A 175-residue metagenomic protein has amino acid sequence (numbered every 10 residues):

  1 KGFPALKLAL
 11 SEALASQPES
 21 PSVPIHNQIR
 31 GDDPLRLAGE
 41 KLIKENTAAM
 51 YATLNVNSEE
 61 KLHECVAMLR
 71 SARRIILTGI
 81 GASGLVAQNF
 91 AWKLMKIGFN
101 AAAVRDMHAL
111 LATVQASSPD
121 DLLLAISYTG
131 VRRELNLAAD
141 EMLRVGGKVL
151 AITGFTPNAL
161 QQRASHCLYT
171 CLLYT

Functional and structural regions predicted by a protein language model:
G2-E60: HTH-adjacent hinge/linker in prokaryotic transcriptional regulators
V56-E60, A103-A109, V149-A151: Short gly/ser/thr-rich secondary-structure transition/capping motifs
A67-R133: Glycine-rich, small/polar surface segments that engage phosphate groups of diverse ligands
I75, L123, V149, C167-L168: Short, well-ordered beta-strand core segments
A139-L143: Surface-exposed amphipathic alpha-helices with a cationic face
R144-K148: A short helix->loop->beta-strand "cap" motif at the edges of active sites that frequently abuts
P157-Y169: Glycine-rich, charge-decorated loop segments at or immediately adjacent to ligand/cofactor-binding or catalytic sites
Y174-T175: Conserved small/polar residues in nucleotide/adenosyl-binding loops
